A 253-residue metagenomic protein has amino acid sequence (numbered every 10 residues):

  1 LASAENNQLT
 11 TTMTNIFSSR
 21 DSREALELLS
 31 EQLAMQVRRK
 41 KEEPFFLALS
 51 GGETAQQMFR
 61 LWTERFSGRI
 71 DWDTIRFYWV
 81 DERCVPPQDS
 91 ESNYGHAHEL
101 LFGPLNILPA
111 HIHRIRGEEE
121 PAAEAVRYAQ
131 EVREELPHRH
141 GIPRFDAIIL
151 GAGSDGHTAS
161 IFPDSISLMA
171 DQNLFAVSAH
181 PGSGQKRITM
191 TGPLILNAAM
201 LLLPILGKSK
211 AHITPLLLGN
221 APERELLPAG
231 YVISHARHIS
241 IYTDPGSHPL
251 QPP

Functional and structural regions predicted by a protein language model:
T11-L47: N-terminal glycine-/serine-/threonine-rich phosphate-binding loop
R38-F66: Glycine-rich N-terminal segment of FAD-binding domains in flavoprotein oxidoreductases, spanning the beta-loop-helix
L49-T54, L150-S154, L206: Glycine-rich beta-strand-to-loop/alpha-helix junction loops that act as flexible
L61-I70, G95, P163-Q172, N220: A glycine- and small-aliphatic-rich helix-loop capping segment at beta-alpha/alpha-beta transitions that lines
D71-I149: Ligand-binding beta-strand-loop-alpha-helix segment within the catalytic cores of soluble metabolic enzymes
A123-V126, T158-D164, I213-L217, P253: A short secondary-structure junction signal
L150-P193: Class I SAM-dependent methyltransferase SAM-binding "motif I" and its flanking Rossmann-like core
P193, A199-P253: ATP/nucleoside-binding phosphotransfer catalytic cores, i.e., glycine-rich phosphate-binding loops
